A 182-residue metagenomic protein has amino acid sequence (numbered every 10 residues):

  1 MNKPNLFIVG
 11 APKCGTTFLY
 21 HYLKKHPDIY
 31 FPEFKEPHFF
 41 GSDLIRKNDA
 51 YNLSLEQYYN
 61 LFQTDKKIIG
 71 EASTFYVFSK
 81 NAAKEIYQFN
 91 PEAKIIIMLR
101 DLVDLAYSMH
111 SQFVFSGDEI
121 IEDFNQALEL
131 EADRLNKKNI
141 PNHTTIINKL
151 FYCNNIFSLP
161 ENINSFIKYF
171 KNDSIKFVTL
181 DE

Functional and structural regions predicted by a protein language model:
M1-V77, E85-M98, L102-H143: PAPS-dependent sulfotransferase catalytic core
H21, K84, N164, K168: Surface-exposed charge patches
S54, Q63, N81, D123 (+3 more regions): Poly-acidic low-complexity segments
Y58, A82, L159-I163: Alpha-helical packing segments of well-folded alpha/beta enzyme cores
I69-T74, N148-E182: Phosphate-binding beta-loop-alpha motif at adenosine-nucleotide cofactor sites
